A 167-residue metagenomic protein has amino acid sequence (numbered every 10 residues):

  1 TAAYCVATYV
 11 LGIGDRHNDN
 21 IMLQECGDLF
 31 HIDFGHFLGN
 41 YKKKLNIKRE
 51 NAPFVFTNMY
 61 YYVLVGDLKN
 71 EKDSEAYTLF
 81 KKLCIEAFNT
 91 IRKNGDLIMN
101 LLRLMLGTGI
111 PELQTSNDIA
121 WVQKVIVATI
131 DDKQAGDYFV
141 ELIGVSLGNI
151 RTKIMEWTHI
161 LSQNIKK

Functional and structural regions predicted by a protein language model:
T1-A3, N18, L23-K167: ATP-dependent kinase catalytic cores of phosphoinositide-metabolizing enzymes and PI3K-like protein kinases
A2-V10: Flexible, glycine/threonine-enriched loop-and-boundary segments that flank and lead into catalytic domains of large
L11-G12, L97: Glycine-centered secondary-structure boundary/capping sites
G12, H17-N18: Canonical protein kinase catalytic loop motif
